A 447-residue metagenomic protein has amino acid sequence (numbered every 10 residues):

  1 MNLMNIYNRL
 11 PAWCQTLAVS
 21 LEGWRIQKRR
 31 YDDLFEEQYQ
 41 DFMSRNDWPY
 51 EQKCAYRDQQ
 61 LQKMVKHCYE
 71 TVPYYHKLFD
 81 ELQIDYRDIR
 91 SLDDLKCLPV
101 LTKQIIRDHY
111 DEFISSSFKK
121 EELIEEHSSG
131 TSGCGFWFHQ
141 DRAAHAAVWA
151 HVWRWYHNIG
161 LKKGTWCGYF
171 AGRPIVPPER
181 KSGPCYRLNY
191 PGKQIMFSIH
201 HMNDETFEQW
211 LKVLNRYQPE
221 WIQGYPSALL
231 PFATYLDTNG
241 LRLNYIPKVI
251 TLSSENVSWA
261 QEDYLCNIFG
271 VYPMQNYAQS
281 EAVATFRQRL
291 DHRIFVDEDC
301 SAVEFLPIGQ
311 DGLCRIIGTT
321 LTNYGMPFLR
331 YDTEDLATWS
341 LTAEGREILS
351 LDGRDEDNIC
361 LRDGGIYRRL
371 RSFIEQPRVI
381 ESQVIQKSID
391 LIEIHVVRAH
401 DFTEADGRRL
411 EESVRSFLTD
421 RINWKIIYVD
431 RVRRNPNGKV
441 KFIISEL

Functional and structural regions predicted by a protein language model:
M1-H127, G133-V148, W153-W166, R173 (+7 more regions): Nucleotide 5′-phosphate-binding alpha/beta core
K63, P174-D297: Conserved adenylate-forming
A150, E205-T206, D335: Active-site glycine-rich loop that binds ribose-phosphate moieties when present
G168-F170, I317: Short, well-ordered beta-strand segments
Q194, P273, V303, N423-I426: Generic structural signal for residues in well-ordered beta-strands
I222, Y324-D420: AMP-binding/adenylate-forming catalytic core of the ANL superfamily
L252, V257-A343, D355-E356: Conserved AMP-binding/adenylate-forming
